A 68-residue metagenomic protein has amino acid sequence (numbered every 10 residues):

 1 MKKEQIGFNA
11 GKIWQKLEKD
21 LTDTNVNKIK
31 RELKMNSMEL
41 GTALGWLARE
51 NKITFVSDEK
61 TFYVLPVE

Functional and structural regions predicted by a protein language model:
K2-A10, D23, S57-E68: Short, cationic-aromatic polyanion-contact patches
I6-E32: Short amphipathic alpha-helical interface segments
E18, G45-A48: Short amphipathic alpha-helical segments enriched in leucine
K28, G41, D58-E59: Short loop/turn and capping residues at structural boundaries
M35-W46: Short amphipathic alpha-helical interaction segments
A48-D58: A short, conserved structural fragment
